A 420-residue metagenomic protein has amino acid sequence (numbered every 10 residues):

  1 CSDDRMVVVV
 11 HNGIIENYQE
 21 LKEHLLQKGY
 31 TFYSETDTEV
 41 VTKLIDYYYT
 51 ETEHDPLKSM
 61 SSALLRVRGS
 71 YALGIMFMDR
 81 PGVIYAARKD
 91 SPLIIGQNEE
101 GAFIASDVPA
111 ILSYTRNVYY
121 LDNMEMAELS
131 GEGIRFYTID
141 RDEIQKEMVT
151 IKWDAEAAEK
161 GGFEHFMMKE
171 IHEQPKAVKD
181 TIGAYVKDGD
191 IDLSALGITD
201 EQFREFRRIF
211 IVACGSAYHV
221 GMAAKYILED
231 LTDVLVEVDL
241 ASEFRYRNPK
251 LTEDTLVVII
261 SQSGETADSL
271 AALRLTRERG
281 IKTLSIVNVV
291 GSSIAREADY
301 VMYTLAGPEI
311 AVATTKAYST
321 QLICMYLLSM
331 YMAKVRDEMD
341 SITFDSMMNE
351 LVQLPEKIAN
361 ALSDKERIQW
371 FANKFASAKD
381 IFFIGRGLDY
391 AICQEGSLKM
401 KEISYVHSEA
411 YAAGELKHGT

Functional and structural regions predicted by a protein language model:
C1-H165, K176-R207, Y246, A359-L362: Conserved short alpha-helical segments that host acidic/polar catalytic motifs at enzyme active sites
V10, M76, A87, G96-N98 (+18 more regions): Generic beta-strand/beta-sheet core signal
I14, Y18, S34-T38, E53-M60 (+15 more regions): Generic structural signal for well-ordered, non-membrane alpha-helical segments in soluble metabolic enzymes
N17, G82-V83, L93-I94, L112 (+9 more regions): Flexible loop/turn segments at secondary-structure boundaries
H24, L44-Y48, A63-R66, E170 (+17 more regions): Generic, well-ordered alpha-helical scaffold segments in large soluble proteins
Y85-A86, V118-Y119, M126-E128, K160 (+10 more regions): Replace "in large, NTP-powered and nucleic-acid-processing enzymes" with "in large, NTP-powered factors and other
Q174-V178, I182-F210, Y300-T420: Active-site phosphate/pyrophosphate-binding segments
R204-Q353: Glycine-rich phosphate-binding loops that contact phosphosugars or nucleotide phosphates
